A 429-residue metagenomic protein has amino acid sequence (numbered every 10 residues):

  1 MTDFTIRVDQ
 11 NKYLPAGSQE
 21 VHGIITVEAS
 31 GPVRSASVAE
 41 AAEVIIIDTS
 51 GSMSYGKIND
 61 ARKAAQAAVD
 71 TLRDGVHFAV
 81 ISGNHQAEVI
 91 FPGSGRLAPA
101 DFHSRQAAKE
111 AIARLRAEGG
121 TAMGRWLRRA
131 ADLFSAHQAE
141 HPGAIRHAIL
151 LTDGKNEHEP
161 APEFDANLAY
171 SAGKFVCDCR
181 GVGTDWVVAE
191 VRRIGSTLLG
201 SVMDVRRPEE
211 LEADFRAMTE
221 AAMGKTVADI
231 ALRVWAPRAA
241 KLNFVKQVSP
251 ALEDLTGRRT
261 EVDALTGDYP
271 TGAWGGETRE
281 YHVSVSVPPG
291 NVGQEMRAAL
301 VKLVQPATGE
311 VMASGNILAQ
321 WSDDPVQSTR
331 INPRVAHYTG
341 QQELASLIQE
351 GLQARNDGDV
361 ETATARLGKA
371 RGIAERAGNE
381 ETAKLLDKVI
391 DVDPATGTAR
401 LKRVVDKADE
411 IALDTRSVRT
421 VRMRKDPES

Functional and structural regions predicted by a protein language model:
M1-A16, L232-N243: Low-complexity, acidic Ser/Thr/Pro/Gly-rich terminal tails and inter-domain linkers that flank the onset of structured
R7-Q10, G17-D229, P288-G290: Exposed acidic/Ser/Thr-rich ligand/metal-binding surfaces
Q10-K12, V27-G31, T49, A236-R238 (+3 more regions): Beta-strand elements of well-folded, non-transmembrane domains
E40-V44, Q247-A251, A299-V301, N332-A336: Short intrinsically disordered coil segments
G51-S52, L252-T260, A319-I331: Short, surface-exposed linear segments at secondary-structure transitions and domain or protein termini
I90, R96-A98, E280, Q294-L300 (+1 more regions): Local beta-strand/beta-hairpin segments that build beta-sheet-rich folds
N167-V176, V188-P306: Acidic, polar loop-rich interaction surfaces within structured domains
V287-S429: Long, acidic serine/threonine- and proline-rich intrinsically disordered regions
